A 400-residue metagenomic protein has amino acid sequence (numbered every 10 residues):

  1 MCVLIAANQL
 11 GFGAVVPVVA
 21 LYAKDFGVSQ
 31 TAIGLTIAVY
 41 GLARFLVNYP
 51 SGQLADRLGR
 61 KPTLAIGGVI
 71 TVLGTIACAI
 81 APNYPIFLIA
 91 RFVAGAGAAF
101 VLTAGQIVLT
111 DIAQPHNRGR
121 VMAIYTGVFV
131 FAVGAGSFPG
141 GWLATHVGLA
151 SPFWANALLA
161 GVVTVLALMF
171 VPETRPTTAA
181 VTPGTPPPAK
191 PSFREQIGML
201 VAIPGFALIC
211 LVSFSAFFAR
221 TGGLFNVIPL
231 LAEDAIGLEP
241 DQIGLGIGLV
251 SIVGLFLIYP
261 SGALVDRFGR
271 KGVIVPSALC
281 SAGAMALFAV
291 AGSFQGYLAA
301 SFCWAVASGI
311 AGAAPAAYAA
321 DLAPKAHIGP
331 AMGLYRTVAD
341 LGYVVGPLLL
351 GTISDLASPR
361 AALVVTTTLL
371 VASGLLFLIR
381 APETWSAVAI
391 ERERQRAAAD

Functional and structural regions predicted by a protein language model:
V18-Q30, N226-D241: Short amphipathic helix-loop junctions that connect adjacent transmembrane helices in Major Facilitator Superfamily/SLC
G27, G59, I80-P85, G237 (+2 more regions): Helix-breaking motifs and short loop linkers at transmembrane-helix boundaries and internal kinks in secondary membrane
V47-G59, L257-G269, S354-D355: Helix-to-loop junctions at the C-terminal end of transmembrane segments in multipass secondary transporters
P62-I76, A157, G272-L287: Structural signature of the two symmetry-related core transmembrane helices
G74, P85-V93, A284, Q295-C303: Paired small-residue
A90-F129, A317-Y318: Cytoplasmic helix-loop-helix junction between adjacent transmembrane helices in 12-TM secondary transporters
Y125-M169: Helix-loop-helix hairpin linking two adjacent transmembrane segments in secondary transporters
E173-I209, E393-D400: Juxtamembrane intracellular "pre-TM" segments in multi-pass secondary transporters
